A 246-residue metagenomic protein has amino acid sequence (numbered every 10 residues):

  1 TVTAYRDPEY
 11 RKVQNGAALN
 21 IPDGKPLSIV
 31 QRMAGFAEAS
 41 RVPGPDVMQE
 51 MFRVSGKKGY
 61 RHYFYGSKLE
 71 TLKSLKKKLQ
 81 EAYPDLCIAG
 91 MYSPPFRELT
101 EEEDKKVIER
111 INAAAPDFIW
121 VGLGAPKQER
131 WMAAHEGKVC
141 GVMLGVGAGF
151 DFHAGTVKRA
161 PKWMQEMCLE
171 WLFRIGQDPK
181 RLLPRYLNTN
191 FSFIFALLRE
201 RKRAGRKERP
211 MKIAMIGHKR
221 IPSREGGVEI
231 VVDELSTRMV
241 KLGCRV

Functional and structural regions predicted by a protein language model:
T1-D46: N-terminal nucleotide/polyanion-binding subdomain common to many enzyme families
K12-G16, E129-A148: A short, gly/pro- and small-residue-rich
L27-I29, K127, G149-A154: Short gly/pro/ser/thr-enriched loop/turn and capping motifs at secondary-structure boundaries
S28-M33, R159-R209: A transmembrane-helix-recognition feature enriched in membrane-embedded lipid enzymes and envelope glyco-/phospholipid
Q31-R110, A114: Conserved beta-alpha
E50-K58, M211-V246: N-terminal subdomain of nucleotide-sugar transferases
S93-L99, G141-Q177: Short, flexible loop segments at boundaries between secondary-structure elements
E103-C140: A contiguous pocket-lining binding segment that forms or flanks enzyme active sites
